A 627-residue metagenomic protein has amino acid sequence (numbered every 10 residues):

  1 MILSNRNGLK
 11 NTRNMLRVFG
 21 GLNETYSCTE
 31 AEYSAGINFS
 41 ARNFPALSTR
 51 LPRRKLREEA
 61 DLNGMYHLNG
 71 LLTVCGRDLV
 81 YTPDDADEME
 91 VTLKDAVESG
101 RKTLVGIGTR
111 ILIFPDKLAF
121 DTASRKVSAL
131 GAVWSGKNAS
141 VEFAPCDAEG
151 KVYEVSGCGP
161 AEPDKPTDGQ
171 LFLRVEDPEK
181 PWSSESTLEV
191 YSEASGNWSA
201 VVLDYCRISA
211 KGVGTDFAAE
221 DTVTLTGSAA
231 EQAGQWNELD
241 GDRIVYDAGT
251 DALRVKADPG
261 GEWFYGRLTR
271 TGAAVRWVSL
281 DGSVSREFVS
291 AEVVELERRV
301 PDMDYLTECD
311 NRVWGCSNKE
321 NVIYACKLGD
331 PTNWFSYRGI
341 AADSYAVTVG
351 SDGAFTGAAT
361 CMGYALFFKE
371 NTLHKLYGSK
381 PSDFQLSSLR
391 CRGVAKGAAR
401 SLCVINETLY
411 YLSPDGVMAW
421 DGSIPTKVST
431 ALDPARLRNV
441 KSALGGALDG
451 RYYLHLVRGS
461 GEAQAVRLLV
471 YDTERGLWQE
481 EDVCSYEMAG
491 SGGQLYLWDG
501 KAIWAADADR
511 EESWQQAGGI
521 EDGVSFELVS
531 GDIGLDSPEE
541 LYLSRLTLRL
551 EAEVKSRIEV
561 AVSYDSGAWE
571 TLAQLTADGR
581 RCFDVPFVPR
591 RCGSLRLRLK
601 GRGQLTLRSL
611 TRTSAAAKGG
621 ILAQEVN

Functional and structural regions predicted by a protein language model:
M1-E88, E142-G150, R298-K375, L456-V470: N-terminal beta-propeller domains
I2-G70, K396-G397, E407-T408, D415 (+1 more regions): Beta-sheet repeat architectures centered on beta-propellers
S4-G8, L130-G131, S192-D221, T226-V300: Small/polar beta-strand repeat architecture
S40-E59, L79-S99, D121-E154, A194-D204 (+7 more regions): Trp- and S/T/G-rich repeat-edge/linker motifs of beta-rich repeat architectures
L71-L72, T109-I113, P163-V190, E220-T226 (+6 more regions): Short hydrophobic/aromatic-rich beta-strand motifs
C75-G76, I107, F114-D116, S184 (+12 more regions): Short loop/turn segments that connect beta-strands within the blades of beta-propeller domains, predominantly WD40
D78-Y81, K117-V133, Q170-L203, G234-N237 (+4 more regions): Short, surface-exposed terminal/edge motifs of secreted or surface/virion proteins that either
T360-L366, N371-H374, C391-D421, L535: Structured, hydrophobic secondary-structure cores that serve as assembly/anchoring elements
